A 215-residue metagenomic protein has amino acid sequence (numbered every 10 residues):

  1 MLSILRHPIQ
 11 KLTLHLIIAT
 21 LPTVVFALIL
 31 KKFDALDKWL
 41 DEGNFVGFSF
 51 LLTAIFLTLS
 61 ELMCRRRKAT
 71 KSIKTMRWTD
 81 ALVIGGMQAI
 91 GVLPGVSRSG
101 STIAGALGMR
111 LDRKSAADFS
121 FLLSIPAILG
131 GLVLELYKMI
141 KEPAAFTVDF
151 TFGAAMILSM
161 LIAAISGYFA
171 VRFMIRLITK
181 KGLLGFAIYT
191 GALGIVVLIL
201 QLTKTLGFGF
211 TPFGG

Functional and structural regions predicted by a protein language model:
M1-G215: Multi-pass membrane proteins that catalyze or facilitate reactions on polyprenyl-/lipid-phosphate substrates and their
